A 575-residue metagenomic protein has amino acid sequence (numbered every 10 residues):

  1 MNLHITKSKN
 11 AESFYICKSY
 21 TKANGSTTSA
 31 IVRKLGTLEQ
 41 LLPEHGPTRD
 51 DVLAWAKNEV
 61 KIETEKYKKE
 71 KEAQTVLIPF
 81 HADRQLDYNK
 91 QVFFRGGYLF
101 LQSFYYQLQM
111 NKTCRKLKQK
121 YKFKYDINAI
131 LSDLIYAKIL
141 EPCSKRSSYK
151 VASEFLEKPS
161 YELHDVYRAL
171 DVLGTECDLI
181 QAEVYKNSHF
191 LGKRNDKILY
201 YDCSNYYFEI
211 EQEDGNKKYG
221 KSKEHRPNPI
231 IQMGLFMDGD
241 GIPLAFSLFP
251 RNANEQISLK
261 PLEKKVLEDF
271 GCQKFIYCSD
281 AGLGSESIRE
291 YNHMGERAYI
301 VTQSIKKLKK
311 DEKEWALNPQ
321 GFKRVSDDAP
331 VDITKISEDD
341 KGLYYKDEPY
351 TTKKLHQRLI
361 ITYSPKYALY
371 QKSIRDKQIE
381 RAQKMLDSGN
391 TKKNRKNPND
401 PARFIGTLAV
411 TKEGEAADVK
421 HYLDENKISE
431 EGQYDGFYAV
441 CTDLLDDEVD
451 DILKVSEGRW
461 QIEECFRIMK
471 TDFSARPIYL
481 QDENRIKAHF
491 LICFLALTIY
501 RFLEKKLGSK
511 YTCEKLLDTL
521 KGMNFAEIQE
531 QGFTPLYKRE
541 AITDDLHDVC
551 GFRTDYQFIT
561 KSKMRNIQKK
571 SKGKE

Functional and structural regions predicted by a protein language model:
M1-Q212, N216, P227, F236-S247 (+5 more regions): Dynamic "connector" segments at or just before major functional cores
A23-N24, F155-Y161, G192, G239-I242 (+5 more regions): Secondary-structure transition/capping motifs at alpha-helix termini and the adjoining loop/turn into the next element
G36, D482-L503: Basic, amphipathic alpha-helical segments enriched in Lys/Arg and hydrophobic/aromatic residues
I231, A245-L248, E296-V455, D518-E575: An anionic, glycine-rich sequence signature occurring as long contiguous blocks
S247-D269: Active-site beta-loop-alpha junctions of metal-dependent nucleic acid enzymes, especially the RNase H-like/DDE
N254, C278-S287, I305-L308, N484-I486: Acidic, metal-coordinating catalytic cores used for nucleic-acid/nucleotide bond scission and strand-transfer chemistry
I452-Y479: Short amphipathic alpha-helical "interface-anchor" segments enriched in bulky aromatics
A496-L497, F502-E530: Conserved nucleotidyltransferase catalytic core and NTase-mimicking acidic/glycine-rich helix/loop elements in nucleic
